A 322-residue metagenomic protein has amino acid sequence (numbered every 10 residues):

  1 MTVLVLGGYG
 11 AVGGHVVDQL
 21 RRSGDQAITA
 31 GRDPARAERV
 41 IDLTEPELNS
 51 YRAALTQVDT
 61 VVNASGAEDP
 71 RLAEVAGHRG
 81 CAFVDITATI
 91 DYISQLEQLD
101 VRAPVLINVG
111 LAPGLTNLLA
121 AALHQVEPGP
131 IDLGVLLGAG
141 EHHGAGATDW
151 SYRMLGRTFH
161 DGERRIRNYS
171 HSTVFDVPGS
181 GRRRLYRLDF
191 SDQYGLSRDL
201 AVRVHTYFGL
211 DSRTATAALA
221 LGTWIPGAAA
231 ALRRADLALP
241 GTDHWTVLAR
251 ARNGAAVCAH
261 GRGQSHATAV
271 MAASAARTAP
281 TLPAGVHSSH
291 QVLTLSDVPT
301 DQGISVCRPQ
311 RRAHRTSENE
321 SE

Functional and structural regions predicted by a protein language model:
L4-S23: N-terminal Rossmann NAD(P)H-binding glycine-rich loop of SDR-like oxidoreductase domains
A30-P34, E45: N-terminal Rossmann-fold cofactor-binding loop
L43-D59, A67-E68: Conserved Rossmann-fold cofactor-binding substructure of NAD(P)-dependent oxidoreductases
V61-V75, D91: Beta-loop-alpha module in the N-terminal Rossmann-like domain of NAD(P)-dependent dehydrogenases, especially those
V75-I93: ADP-ribose/adenylate-binding Rossmann-like module
T87-V105: Rossmann-fold NAD(P)-binding glycine/threonine-rich loop
Q125-R252, A256: Active-site-lining helix/loop region of Rossmann-like oxidoreductase modules
A218-E322: C-terminal active-site/capping subdomain that shapes the small-molecule cofactor and substrate pocket of enzyme
